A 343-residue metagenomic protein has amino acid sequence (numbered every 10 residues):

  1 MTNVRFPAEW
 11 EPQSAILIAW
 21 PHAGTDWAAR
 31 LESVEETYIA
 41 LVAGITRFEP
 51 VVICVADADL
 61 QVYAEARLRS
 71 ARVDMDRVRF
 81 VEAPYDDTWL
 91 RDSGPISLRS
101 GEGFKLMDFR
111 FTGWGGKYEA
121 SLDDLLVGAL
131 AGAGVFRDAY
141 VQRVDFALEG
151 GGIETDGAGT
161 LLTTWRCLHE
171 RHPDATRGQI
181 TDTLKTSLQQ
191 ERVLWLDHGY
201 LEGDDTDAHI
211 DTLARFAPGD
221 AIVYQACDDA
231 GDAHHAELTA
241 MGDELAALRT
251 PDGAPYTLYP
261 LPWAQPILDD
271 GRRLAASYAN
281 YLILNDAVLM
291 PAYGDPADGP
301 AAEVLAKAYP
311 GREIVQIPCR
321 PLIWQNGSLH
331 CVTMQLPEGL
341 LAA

Functional and structural regions predicted by a protein language model:
M1-A343: The feature marks the mature, well-folded catalytic cores of soluble enzymes
